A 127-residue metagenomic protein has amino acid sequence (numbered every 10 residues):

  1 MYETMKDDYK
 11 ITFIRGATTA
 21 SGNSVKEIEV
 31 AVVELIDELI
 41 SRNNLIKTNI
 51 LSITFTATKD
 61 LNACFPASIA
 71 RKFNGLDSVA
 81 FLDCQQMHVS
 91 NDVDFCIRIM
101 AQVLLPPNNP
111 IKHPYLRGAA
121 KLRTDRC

Functional and structural regions predicted by a protein language model:
M1-C127: Terminal domain-initiation and capping elements
